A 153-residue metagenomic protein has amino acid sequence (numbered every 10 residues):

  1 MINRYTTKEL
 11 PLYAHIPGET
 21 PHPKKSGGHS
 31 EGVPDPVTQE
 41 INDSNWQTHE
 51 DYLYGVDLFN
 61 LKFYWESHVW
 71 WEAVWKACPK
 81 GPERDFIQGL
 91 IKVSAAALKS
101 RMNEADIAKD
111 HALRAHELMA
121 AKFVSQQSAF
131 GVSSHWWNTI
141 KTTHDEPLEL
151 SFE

Functional and structural regions predicted by a protein language model:
M1-E66, W70-P79, A121-E153: N-terminal alpha-helical interaction modules that lie
N45, R84-F86: Residue signature of alpha-solenoid helical repeat architecture, marking inter-repeat boundaries and helix-start
W65, V69, I91-S94, L113-E117: Generic structural signal for well-ordered, non-membrane alpha-helices
W65-E66, R84, D106-I107: Short, solvent-exposed positions on alpha-helices
N103-V124: TPR/TPR-like (Sel1-like) alpha-helical repeat modules
